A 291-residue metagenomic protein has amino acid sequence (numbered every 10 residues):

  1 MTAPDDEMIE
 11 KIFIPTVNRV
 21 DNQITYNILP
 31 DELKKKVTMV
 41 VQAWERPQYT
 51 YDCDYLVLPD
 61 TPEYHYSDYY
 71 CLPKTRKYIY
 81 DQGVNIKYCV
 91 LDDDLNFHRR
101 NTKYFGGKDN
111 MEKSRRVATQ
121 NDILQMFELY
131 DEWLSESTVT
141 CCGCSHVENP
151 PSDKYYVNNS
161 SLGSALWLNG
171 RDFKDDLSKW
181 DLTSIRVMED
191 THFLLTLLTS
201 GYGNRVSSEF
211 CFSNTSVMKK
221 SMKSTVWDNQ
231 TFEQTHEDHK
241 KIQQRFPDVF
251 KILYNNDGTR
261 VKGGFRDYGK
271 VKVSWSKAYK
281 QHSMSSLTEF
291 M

Functional and structural regions predicted by a protein language model:
D5-K11, N18-V20, S184-V187, T191-M291: C-terminal catalytic/acceptor-binding lobe
I9-F13, K34-V40, C53-Y55, Y88 (+2 more regions): Hydrophobic beta-strand segments of well-ordered beta-sheets in folded domains
K11-L33, V37, V41-T50: Short, well-formed alpha-helical segments that are part of the catalytic scaffolds of diverse glycosyltransferases
N18-R19, E45-R46, D94-N96, V147-P150 (+2 more regions): Short, solvent-exposed loop/turn segments at secondary-structure junctions
Q23-Y26, Y49-T50, R99-T102, S152-V157 (+2 more regions): A short acidic (Asp/Glu
V40-L91, N96-E112: Active-site-proximal specificity loops/subdomain of glycosyltransferases
K87-D92, T140-S145, N204-S207, K251-Y254: A structural signal for short, well-ordered beta-strand segments and their strand-loop junctions that often border
H98-T191: Conserved catalytic core of nucleotide-sugar-dependent glycosyltransferases
